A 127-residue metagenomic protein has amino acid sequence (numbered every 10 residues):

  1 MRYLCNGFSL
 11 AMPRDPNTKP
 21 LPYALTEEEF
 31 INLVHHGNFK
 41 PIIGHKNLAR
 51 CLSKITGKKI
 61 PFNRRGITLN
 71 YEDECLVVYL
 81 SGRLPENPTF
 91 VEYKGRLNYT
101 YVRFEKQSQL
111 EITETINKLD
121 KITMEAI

Functional and structural regions predicted by a protein language model:
R2-G37: N-terminal low-complexity, intrinsically disordered segments
R2-L4, S9, P22-A24, P61 (+3 more regions): Ordered hydrophobic segments in well-structured contexts
T26-F30, H45-L48, D73, I112-T115: Short amphipathic alpha-helical segments that mediate assembly, nucleic-acid/protein binding, or membrane association
I31-V34, S53, I116, D120: Residue-level detector of alpha-helical secondary structure
G37-P88: Acidic, low-complexity, intrinsically disordered interaction modules
L69-D120: Polybasic, proline/glycine-rich intrinsically disordered low-complexity segments
I122-I127: Short acidic DE-rich linear segments
